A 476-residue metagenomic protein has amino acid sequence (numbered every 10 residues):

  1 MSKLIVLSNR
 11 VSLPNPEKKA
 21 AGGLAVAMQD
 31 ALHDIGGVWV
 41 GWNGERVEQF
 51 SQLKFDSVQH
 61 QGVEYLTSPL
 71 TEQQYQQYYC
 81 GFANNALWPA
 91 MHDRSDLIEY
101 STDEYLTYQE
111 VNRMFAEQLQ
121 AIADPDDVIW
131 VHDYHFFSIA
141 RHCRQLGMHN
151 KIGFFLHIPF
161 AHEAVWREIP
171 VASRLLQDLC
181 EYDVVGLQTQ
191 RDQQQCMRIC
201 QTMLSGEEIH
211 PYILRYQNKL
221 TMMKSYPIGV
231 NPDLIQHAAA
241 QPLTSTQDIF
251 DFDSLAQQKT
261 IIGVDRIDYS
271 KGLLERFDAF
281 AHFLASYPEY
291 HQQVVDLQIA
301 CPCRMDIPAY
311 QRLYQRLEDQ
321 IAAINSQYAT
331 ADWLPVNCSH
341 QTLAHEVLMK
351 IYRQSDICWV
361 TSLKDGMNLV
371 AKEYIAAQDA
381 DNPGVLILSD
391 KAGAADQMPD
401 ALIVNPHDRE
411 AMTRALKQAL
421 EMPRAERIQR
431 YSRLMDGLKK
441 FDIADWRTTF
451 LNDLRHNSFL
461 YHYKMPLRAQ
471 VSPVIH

Functional and structural regions predicted by a protein language model:
M1-H476: Catalytic cores of carbohydrate-active enzymes across secretory and cytosolic contexts
